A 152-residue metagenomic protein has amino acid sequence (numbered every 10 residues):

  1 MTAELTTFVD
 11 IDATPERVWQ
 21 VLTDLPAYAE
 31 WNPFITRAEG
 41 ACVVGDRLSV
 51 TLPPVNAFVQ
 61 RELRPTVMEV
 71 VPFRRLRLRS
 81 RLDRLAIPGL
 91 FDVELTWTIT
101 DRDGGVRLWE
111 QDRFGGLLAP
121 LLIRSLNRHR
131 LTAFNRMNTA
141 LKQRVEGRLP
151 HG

Functional and structural regions predicted by a protein language model:
M1-D10, V50, R102, T132-N135 (+2 more regions): Hydrophobic-ligand-binding modules of eukaryotic lipid transfer/binding families
M1-V43: Hydrophobic ligand-binding cavity/cleft-lining segments
T7-V9, E62-E69, V93-D101: Hydrophobic/aromatic beta-strand elements that line small-molecule binding cavities or substrate pockets in beta-rich
D10-T14, T51-P53, T100-R102, R113-G115: Solvent-exposed residues in well-ordered beta-strands and their adjoining turns, especially edge/terminal strands
T14, V43, P72-F73, R102-G105: Short strand-connecting beta-turns/loops that link adjacent beta-strands
E16-Q20, E69, G104, R136-T139 (+1 more regions): Replace "anionic and nucleotidyl ligands
E39-A86, T139-G152: Glycine-rich portal/gate segments that line the openings of hydrophobic small-molecule binding cavities
L82-R136, G152: Beta-strand/loop substructures that line and gate deep hydrophobic ligand-binding cavities in soluble
